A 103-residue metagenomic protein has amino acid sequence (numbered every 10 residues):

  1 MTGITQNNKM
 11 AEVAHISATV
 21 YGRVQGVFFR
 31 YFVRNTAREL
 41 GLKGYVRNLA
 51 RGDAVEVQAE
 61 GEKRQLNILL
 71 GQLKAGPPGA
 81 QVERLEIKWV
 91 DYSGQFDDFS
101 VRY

Functional and structural regions predicted by a protein language model:
T2-Y103: Intrinsically disordered, low-complexity, mixed-charge
